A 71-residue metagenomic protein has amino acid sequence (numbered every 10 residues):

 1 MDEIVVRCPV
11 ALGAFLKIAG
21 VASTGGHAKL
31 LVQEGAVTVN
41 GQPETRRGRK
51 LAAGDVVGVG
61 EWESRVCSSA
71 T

Functional and structural regions predicted by a protein language model:
M1-C8: A detector for short, charged/polar N-terminal pre-domain segments
V10-A53: A basic, amphipathic helix-loop patch mediating RNA/tRNA/ribosome contacts
E44-T71: C-terminal structural segments of small proteins and small subunits
